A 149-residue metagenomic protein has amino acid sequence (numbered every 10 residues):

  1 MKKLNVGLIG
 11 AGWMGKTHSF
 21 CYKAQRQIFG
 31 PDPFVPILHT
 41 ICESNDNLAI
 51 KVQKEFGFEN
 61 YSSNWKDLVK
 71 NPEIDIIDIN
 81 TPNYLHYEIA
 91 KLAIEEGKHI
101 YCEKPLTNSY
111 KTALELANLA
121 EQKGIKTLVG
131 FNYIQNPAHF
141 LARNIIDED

Functional and structural regions predicted by a protein language model:
M1-F56: N-terminal Rossmann-like dinucleotide-binding module
G10, K104, D149: Conserved G/P- and acidic residue-centered "switch" motifs that form tight phosphate/ATP-binding loops in soluble
L38, F58, I74-I77: Local beta-strand N-terminus motif with an aromatic residue
K51-F58, E115, L119-A120: Short, conserved SAM-binding/catalytic segment of Class I S-adenosyl-L-methionine-dependent methyltransferases
E59-N64: Conserved SAM-binding strand-loop segment of SAM-dependent methyltransferases
I76, P82-I134: Beta-strand-loop-alpha-helix segment that lines the small-molecule cofactor/substrate pocket of alpha/beta enzymes
Q135-D149: Oxidoreductase and adenylate-handling cofactor-binding alpha/beta cores
